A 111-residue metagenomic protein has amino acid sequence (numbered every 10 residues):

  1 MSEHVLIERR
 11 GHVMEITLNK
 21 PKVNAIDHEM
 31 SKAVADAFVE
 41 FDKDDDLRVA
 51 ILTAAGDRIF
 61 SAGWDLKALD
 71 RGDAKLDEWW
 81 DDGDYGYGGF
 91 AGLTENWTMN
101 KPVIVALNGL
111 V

Functional and structural regions predicted by a protein language model:
M1-I59, R71-G72: Conserved CoA-thioester-binding segment of acyl-CoA-metabolizing enzymes
A33-A35, V39, L66-G109: An acidic, glycine-rich surface segment that forms the CoA-thioester-binding/catalytic face of crotonase-fold enzymes
I51, R58, I104, G109-L110: Short, flexible coil/turn micro-motifs enriched in small/turn-prone residues
A62-G63: Conserved catalytic-core motifs of eukaryotic protein kinase domains, centered on the activation segment
